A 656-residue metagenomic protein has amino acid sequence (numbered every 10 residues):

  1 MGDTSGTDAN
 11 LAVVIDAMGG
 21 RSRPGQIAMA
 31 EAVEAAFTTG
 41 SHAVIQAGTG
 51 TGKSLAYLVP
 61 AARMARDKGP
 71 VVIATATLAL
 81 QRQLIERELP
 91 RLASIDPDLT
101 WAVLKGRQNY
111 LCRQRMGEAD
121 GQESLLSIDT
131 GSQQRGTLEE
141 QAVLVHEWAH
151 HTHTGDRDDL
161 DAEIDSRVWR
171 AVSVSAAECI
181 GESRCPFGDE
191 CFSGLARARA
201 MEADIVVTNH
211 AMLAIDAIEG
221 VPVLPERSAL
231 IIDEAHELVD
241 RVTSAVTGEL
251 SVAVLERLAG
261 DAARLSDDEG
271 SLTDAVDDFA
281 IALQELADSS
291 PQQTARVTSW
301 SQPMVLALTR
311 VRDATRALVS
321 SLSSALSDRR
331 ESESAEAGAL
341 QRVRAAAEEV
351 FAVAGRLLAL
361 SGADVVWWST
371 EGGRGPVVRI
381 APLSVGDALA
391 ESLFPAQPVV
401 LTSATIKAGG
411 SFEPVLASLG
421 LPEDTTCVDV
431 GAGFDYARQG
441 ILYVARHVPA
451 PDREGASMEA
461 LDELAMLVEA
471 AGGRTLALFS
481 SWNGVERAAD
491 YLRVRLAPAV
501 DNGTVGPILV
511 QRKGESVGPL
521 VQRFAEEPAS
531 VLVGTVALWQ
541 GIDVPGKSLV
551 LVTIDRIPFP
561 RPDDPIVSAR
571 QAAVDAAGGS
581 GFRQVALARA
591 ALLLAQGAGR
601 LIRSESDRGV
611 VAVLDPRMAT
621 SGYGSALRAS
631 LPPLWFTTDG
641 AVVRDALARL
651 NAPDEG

Functional and structural regions predicted by a protein language model:
G2-D16, T49, K68-D204, S320-D328 (+2 more regions): A substrate-engagement module of RecA-like helicase motors
G2-I45: Conserved pre-motif I regulatory segment
E34-T38, S54-K68, R87-R91: Walker A/P-loop NTP-binding motif
P70-T77, V400-T402, G473-S480, V613-L614: Conserved RecA-like ASCE P-loop NTPase motor core of nucleic-acid helicases/translocases
R82, R87-P90, A177-E178, P186-I205 (+2 more regions): Signature of the SF2 helicase/ATPase Hel1-core->accessory helical subdomain module
R170-D204, E219-V221, L318-V448, G455-D462 (+2 more regions): A contiguous, basic/glycine-rich beta-loop/short-helix subdomain that forms a polymer-engagement track
A445-G455, G514-A619: Conserved RecA-like P-loop NTPase helicase motor core
S480-R512: Conserved helicase motor "Helicase C" RecA-like lobe of SF1/SF2 P-loop NTPases
